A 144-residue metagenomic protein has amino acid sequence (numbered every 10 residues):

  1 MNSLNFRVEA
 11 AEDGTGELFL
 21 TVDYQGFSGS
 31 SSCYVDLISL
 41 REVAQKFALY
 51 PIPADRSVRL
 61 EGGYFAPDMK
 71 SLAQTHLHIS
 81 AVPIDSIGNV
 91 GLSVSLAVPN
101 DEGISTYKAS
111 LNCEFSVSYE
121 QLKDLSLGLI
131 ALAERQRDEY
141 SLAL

Functional and structural regions predicted by a protein language model:
M1-N5, D55-G62, A73-H78: Charged, amphipathic alpha-helical segments
M1-Y24, G29, C33, L37-Q45 (+1 more regions): Charged, alpha-helix-forming regions
N2, G16-L20, C33, R56-V58 (+3 more regions): One face of beta-strands
E12-E17, S71, T75-S105: Intrinsic, low-complexity N-terminal interaction/targeting segments
L20, L40-F47, L92, Q121-L129: Short, structured motif recognition centered on aromatic/hydrophobic residues
Y24-G26, L37, P83, L96-N100 (+1 more regions): Beta-strand elements of well-folded, non-transmembrane domains
G29-K70: Short, well-structured hydrophobic secondary-structure segments
A97-L144: Mixed-charge, glycine-accented linear interaction segment located at domain edges/termini
